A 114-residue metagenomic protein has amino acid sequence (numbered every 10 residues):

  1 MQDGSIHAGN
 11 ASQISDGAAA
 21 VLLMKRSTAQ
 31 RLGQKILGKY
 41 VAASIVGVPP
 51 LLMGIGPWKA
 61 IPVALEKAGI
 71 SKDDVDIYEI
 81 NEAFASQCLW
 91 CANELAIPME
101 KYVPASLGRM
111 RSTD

Functional and structural regions predicted by a protein language model:
M1-D114: Claisen-condensing/thiolase-fold acyl-transfer catalytic domains that form or cleave C-C bonds in fatty acid
